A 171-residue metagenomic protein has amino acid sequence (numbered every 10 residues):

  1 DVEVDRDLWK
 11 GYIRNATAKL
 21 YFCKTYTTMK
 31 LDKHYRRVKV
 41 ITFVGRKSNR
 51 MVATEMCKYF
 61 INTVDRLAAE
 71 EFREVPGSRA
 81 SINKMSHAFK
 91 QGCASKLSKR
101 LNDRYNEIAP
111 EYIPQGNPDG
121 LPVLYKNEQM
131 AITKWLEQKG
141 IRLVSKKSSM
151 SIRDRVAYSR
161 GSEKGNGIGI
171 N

Functional and structural regions predicted by a protein language model:
V2-N171: Long, charge-patterned amphipathic interaction tracts in eukaryotic proteins
